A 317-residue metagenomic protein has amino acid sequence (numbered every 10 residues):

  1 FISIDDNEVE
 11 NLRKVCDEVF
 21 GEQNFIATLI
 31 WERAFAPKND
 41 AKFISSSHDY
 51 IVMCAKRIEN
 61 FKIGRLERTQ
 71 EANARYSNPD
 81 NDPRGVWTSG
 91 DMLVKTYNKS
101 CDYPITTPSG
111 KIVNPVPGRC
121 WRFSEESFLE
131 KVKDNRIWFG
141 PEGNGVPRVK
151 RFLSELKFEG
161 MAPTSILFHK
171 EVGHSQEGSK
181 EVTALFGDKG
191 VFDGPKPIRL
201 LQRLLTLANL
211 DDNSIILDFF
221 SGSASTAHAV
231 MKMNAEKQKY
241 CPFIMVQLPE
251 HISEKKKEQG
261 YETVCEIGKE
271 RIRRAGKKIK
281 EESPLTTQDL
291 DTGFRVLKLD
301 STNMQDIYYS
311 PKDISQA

Functional and structural regions predicted by a protein language model:
F1-I215, K237, L248-S253: Class I S-adenosyl-L-methionine
D6-V9, G222, D300-Q305: Short, internal active-site loops enriched in acidic
N24-A27, W31, F35-N39, R203 (+2 more regions): Cysteine-dependent PTP/DSP-like catalytic domain, specifically the C-terminal lobe
V113, P311-K312: Long, largely alpha-helical accessory region at the distal end of helicase-like NTP-driven motors
S214-M233: A phosphate-binding catalytic loop at a beta-strand-loop-alpha-helix junction that coordinates phosphoryl groups
D313-A317: Short, intrinsically disordered, charge-balanced linker/junction segments flanking boundaries in proteins
